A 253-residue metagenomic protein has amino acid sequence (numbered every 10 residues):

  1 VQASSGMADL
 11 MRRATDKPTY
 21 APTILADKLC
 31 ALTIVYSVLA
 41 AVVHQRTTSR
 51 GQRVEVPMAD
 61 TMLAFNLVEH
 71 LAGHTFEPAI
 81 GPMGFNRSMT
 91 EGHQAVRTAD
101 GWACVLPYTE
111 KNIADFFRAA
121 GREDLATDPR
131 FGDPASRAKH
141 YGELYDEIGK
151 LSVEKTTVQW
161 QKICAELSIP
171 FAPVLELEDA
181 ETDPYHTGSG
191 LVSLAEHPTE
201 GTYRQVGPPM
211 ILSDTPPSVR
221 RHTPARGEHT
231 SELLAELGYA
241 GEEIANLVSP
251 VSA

Functional and structural regions predicted by a protein language model:
V1-A103, P107-Y108: Active-site-adjacent "lid/gating" segments in soluble enzymes
Q2, L29-T33, P107-K111, E143 (+4 more regions): Conserved active-site and cofactor/substrate-binding residues in soluble primary-metabolism enzymes
V38, S49, F116, C164 (+4 more regions): Residue-level signal for nonpolar/aromatic packing positions in well-ordered secondary structure
A72-P82, D183-H197: Short, surface-exposed loop/helix-turn segments at secondary-structure junctions that function as lids/hinges flanking
N86, E91-L167, F171: Aromatic-enriched alpha-helical interface/lid elements that frame and gate functional surfaces
A165-H186: Conserved PLP cofactor-binding pocket of PLP-dependent enzymes
T182, E242-A253: Amphipathic terminal alpha-helices
E196-N246: Flexible, small-/acidic-enriched active-site or ligand-binding loops
